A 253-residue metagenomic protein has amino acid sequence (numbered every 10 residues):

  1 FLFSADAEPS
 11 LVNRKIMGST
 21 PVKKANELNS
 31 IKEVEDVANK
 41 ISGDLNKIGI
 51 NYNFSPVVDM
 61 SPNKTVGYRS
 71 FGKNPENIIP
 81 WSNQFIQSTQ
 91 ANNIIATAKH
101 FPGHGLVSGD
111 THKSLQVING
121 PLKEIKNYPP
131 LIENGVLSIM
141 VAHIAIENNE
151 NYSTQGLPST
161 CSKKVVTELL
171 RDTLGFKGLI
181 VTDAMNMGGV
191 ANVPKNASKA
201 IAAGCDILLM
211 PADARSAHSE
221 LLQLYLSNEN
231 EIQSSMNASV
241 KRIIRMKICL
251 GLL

Functional and structural regions predicted by a protein language model:
F1-T20, V37-D59, I78-P102: Glycine-rich, aromatic-flanked loop segments that form ligand/cofactor-binding clefts across common enzyme folds
S19-I31: A charged helix-plus-loop insertion that forms the helical arch/lid used to bind and gate nucleic-acid substrates
L28-G43, P75-P80, G120-L122: Glycine-rich anion/phosphate-binding loops
A38, S82, H218, N237-V240: Hydrophobic face of alpha-helices
Y52-G72, A96-L115: Short glycine/serine-rich loop/turn segments
P80-E231: Second-shell residues forming the walls of enzyme active-site clefts
P211, Y225-L253: Mid-to-C-terminal alpha-helical segments outside catalytic/metal-binding sites
